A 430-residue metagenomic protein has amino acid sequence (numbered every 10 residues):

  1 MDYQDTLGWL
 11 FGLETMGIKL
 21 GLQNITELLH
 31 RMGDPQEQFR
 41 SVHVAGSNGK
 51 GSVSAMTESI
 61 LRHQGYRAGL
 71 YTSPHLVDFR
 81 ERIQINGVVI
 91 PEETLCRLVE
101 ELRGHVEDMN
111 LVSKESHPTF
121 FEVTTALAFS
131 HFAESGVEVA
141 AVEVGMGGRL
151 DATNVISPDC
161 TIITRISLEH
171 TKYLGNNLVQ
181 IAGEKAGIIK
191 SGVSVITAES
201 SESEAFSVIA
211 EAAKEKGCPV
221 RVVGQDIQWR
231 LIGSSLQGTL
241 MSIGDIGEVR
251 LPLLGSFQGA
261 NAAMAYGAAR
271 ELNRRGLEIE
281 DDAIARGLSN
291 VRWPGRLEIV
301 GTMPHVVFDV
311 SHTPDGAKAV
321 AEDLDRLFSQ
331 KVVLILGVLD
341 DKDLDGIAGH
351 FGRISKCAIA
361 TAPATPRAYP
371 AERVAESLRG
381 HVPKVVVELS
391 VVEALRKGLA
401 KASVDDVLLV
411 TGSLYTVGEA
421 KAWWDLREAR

Functional and structural regions predicted by a protein language model:
M1-N48, S52-R67, L76-D78, S194-E204: N-terminal leader/targeting and accessory segments in enzymes
L22, T26-H30, D34-E37, H63-I156 (+2 more regions): ATP-dependent carboxylate-amine ligase catalytic core
Q38, E134, V139-V144, D151-I162 (+3 more regions): Nucleotide phosphate-binding/pyrophosphate-handling subdomain across enzymes that bind or process nucleotide phosphates
T57-R62, F132, F351, L378: Hydrophobic alpha-helical packing residues
Y71-T72, T197-S200, A212-S234, L251-S256 (+6 more regions): Beta-strand->loop->alpha-helix junctions that form or flank phosphate-binding loops in nucleotide-handling enzymes
T124-Y173, F206-E248: Extended acidic/charged loop-beta regions that coordinate divalent cations and stabilize anionic phosphate/carboxylate
E199-G217, R221, L236-Q237, H305-F308 (+2 more regions): C-terminal helical cap/extension that packs against the catalytic core of soluble nucleotide-cofactor enzymes
S413: Active-site-proximal loop/hinge segments that shape catalytic or ion-binding/gating pockets
